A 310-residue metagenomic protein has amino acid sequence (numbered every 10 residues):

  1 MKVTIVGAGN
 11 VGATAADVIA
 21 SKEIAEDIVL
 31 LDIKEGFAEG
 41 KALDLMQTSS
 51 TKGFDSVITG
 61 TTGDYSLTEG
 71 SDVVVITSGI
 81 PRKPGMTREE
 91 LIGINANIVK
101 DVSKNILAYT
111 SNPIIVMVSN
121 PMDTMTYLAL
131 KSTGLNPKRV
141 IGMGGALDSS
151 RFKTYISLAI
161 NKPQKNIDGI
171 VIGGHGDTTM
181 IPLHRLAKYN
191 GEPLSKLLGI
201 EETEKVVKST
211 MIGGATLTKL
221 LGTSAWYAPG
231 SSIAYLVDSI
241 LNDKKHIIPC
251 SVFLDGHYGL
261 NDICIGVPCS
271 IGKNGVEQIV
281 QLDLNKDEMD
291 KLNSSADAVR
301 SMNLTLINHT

Functional and structural regions predicted by a protein language model:
M1-V3: Extreme N-terminal starter segment of soluble prokaryotic enzymes
A8-G9: Glycine-rich Rossmann-fold phosphate-binding loop(s) that bind the pyrophosphate of adenine dinucleotide cofactors
G12-A13: N-terminal Rossmann-fold NAD(P) dinucleotide-binding loop
I33-S71, R300-I307: Conserved N-terminal Rossmann-fold NAD(P) cofactor-binding segment
T51-P113: Rossmann-like NAD(P)-binding element
T87-K153: Rossmann-like NAD(P)(H) cofactor-binding subdomain of soluble oxidoreductases
T133-K138, D148-T310: C-terminal substrate-binding/catalytic lobe of Rossmann-fold NAD(P)-dependent dehydrogenases
